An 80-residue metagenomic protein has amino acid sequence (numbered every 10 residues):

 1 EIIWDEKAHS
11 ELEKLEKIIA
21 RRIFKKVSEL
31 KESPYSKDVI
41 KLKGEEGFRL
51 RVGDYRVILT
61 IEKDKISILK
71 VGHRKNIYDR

Functional and structural regions predicted by a protein language model:
E1-K14, I18-R21, V52, T60-R80: Enriched for short, Lys/Arg-rich terminal
K26-R51: A short, surface-exposed loop/turn module that caps and links secondary-structure elements
K37-I40, R56, I66: Small-residue-enriched segments and motifs
L42-K43, L59-I61: Juxtamembrane/interface motifs at transmembrane-helix termini
